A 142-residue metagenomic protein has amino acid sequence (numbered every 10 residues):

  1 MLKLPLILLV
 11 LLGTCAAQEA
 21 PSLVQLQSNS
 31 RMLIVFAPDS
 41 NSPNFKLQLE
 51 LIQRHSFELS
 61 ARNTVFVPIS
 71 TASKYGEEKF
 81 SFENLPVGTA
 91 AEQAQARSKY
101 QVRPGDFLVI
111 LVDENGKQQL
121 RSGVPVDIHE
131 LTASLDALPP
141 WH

Functional and structural regions predicted by a protein language model:
M1-L8: Sec-dependent signal peptide recognition, specifically the positively charged N-region followed immediately by
L2, G13-H142: Non-catalytic interaction/Regulatory regions outside core domains
